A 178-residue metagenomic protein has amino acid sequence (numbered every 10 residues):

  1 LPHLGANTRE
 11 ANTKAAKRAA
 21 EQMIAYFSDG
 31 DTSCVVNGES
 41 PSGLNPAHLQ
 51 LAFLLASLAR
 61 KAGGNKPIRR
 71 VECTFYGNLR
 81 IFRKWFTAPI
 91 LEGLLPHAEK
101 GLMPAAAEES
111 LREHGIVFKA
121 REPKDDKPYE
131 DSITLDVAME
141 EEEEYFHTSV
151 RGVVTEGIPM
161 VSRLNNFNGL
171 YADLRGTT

Functional and structural regions predicted by a protein language model:
G5-T178: NAD(P)-dependent dehydrogenase/reductase Rossmann-like domain
